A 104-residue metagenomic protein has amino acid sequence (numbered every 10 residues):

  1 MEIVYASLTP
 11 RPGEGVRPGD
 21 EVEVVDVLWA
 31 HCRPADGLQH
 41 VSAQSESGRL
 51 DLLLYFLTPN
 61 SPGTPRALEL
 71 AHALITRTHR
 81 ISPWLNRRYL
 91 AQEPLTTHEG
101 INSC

Functional and structural regions predicted by a protein language model:
M1-R49, L53, L57, P62-C104: Long, contiguous binding/interaction regions
